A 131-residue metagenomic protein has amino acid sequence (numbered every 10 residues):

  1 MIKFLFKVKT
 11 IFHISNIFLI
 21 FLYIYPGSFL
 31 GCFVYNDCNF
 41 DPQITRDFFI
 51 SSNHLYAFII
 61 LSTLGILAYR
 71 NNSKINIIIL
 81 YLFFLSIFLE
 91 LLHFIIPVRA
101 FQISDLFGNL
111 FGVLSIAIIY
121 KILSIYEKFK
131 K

Functional and structural regions predicted by a protein language model:
M1-L106, L110, L114-K131: Bulky hydrophobic segments
